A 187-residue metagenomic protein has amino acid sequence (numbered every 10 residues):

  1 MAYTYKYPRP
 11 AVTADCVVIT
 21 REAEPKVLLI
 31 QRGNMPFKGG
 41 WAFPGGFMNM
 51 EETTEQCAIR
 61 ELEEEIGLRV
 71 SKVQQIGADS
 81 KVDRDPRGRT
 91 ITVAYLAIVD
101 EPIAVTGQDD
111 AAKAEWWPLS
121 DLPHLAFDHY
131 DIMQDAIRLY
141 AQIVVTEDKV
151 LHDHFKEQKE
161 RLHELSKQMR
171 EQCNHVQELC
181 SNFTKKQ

Functional and structural regions predicted by a protein language model:
A2-A42, E55, V70: N-terminal strand-loop-strand
M48-V144, D148: Unchanged
F155-Q158: Charge-rich interaction segments
L162-V176: Long amphipathic alpha-helices with heptad-repeat character, especially coiled-coil-forming segments used
N182-K186: Long, low-complexity or tandemly repetitive, helically biased scaffold regions used for multimeric assembly/adhesion
